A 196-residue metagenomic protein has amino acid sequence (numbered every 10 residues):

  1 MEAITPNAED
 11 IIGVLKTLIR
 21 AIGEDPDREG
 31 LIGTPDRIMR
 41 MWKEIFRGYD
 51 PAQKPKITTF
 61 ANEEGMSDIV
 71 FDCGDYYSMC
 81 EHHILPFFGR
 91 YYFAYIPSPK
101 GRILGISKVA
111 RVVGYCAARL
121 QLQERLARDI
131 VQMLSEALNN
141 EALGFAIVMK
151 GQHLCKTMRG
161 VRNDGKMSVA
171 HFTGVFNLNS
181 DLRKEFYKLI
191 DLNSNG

Functional and structural regions predicted by a protein language model:
M1-G196: A domain-level signal for the structural core that forms small-molecule/cofactor-binding pockets and catalytic centers
